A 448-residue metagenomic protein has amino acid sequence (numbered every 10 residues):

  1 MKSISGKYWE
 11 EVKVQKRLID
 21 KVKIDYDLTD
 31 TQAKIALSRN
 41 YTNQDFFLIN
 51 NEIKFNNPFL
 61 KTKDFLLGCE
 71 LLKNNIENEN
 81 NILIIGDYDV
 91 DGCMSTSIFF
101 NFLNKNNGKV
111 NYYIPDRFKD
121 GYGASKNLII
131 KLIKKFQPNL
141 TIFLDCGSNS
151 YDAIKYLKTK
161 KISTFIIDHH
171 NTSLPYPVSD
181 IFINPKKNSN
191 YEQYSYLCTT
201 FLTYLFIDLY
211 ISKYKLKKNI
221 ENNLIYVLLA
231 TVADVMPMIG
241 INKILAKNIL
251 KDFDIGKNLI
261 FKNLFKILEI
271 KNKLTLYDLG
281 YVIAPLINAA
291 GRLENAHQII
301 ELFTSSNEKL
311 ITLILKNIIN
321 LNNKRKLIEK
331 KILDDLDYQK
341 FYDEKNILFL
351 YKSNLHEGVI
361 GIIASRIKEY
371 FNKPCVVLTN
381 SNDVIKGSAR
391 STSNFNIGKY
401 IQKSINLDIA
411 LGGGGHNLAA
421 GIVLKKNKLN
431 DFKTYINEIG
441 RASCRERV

Functional and structural regions predicted by a protein language model:
K2-I4, E11-L140, T159-K161, P177-V178 (+1 more regions): Hydrophobic helix-and-loop "lid/oligomerization" segment in the mid-to-C-terminal part of catalytic domains
D89, H169-H170, A442: Histidine-centered divalent metal-coordination motifs
I130, K134-Y196, T200, Y204-K213 (+1 more regions): Active-site cavity-forming subdomains of large catalytic enzyme subunits
N184-P185, Y351-K352, E446: Pocket-edge structural micro-motifs
T434-E438: Intrinsically disordered, low-complexity segments enriched in glycine and mixed charged residues
A442-V448: Conserved small/polar residues in nucleotide/adenosyl-binding loops
